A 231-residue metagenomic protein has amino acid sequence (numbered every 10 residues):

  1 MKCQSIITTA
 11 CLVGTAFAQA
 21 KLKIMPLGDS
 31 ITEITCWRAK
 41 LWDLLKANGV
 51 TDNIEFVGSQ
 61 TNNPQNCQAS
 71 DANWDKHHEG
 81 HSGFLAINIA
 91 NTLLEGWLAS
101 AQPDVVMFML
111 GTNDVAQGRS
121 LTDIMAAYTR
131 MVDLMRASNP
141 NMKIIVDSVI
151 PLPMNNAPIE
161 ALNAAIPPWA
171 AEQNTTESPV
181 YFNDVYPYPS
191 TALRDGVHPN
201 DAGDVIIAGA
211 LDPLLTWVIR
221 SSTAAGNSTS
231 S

Functional and structural regions predicted by a protein language model:
M1-Q19: Fungal secretory targeting signals
V13-A20, A225-S231: Fungal extracellular Ser/Thr-rich, low-complexity intrinsically disordered regions
K23-P26, I31-A126, N155-E160, A164: Conserved SGNH/GDSL esterase-like catalytic core that processes O-acyl groups on lipids and polysaccharides
P26-L27, R194-S231: Histidine-centered active-site loop/cap adjacent to the catalytic His in serine esterases/O-acetyl transfer systems
T32, C36, W42, K46-V50 (+6 more regions): Sec-exported extracytoplasmic/periplasmic mature domains
G49-Q60, M142, V146-S148, F182-N183 (+1 more regions): Surface-exposed patches in mature extracellular/periplasmic domains of secreted proteins
P103, P140-N141: Proline-centered flexible-loop/turn and helix-kink motifs
V132, M142, V149-D184, D201-V205: Substrate-gating cap/lid alpha-helix
